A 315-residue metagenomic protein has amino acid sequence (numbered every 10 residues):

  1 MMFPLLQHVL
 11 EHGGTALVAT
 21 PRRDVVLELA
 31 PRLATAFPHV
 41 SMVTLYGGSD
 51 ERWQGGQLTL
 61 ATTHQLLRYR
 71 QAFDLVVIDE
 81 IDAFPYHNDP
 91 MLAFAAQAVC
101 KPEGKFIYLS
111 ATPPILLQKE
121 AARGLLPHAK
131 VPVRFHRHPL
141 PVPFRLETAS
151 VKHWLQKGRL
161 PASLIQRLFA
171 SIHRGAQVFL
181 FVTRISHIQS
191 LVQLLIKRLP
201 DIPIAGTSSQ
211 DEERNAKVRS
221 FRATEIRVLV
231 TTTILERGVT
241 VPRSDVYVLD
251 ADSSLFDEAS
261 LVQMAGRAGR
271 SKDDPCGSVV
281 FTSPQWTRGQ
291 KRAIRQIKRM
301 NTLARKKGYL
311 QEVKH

Functional and structural regions predicted by a protein language model:
M1-L6: Motif I (Walker A/P-loop) of helicase-class P-loop NTPases
V9, G14-L29, K157, P161 (+1 more regions): Conserved strand-helix element at the start of the C-terminal RecA-like helicase core
G14-T15, S41, G55-L58, A72-L75 (+3 more regions): Loop/turn-to-beta-strand initiation segments
T20-R32, M42-Q54, A61-R68, T183-S186 (+2 more regions): Conserved helicase motor
Q71-S150, K157-Q166: Post-DEXD/H (motif II) to motif III coupling segment of the RecA-like Helicase ATP-binding lobe
F73-E80, V230, E236-D252, V262 (+1 more regions): A short beta-strand element within the Helicase C-terminal
C100-L116, L261, A265-K298: Conserved segment of the helicase C-terminal RecA-like domain
I294-H315: Non-catalytic, charged low-complexity extensions flanking SF2 helicase motor domains
